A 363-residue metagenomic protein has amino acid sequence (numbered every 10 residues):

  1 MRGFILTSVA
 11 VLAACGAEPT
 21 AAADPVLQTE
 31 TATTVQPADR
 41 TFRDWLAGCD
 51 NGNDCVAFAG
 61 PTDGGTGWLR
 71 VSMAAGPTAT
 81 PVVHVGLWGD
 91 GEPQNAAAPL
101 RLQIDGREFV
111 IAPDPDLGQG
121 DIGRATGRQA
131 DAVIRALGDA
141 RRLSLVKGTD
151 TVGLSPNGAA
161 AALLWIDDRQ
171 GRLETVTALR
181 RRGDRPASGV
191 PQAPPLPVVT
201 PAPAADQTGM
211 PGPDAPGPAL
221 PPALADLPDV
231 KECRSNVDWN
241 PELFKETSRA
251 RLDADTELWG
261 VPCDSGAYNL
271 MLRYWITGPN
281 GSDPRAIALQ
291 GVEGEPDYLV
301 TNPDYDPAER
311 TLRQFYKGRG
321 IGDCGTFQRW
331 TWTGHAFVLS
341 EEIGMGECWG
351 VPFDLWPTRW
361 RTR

Functional and structural regions predicted by a protein language model:
I5-A14: Bacterial N-terminal signal peptides
C15-N236, T247-R249, D253, A267-L270 (+1 more regions): A generic "folded-domain core" signal
G91, C263-A267, G318-I321: Short consensus segments that form the blades of beta-propeller domains, in both extracellular/periplasmic
D226-N236, I276-V292, T331-A336: Surface-exposed loop/turn elements that mediate protein-protein interactions on large endomembrane-trafficking
S235-S248, T301-P303: Signature of short aromatic-glycine-proline-rich micro-motifs recurring in repeat-based ectodomains
E257-C263: Hydrophobic beta-strand segments that make up the repeating blades of beta-propeller and related beta-repeat
A267-W275, G322-Q328: Structural motif
R285-R363: Short aromatic loop motif centered on NTY/YTY
